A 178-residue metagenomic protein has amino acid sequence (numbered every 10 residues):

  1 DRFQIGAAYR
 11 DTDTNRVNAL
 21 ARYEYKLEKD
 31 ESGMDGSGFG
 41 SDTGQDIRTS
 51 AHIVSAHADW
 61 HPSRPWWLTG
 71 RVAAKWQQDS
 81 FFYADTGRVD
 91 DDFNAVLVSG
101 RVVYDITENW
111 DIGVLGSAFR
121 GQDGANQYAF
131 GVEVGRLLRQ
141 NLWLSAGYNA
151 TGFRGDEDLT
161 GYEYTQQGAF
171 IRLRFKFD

Functional and structural regions predicted by a protein language model:
D1-D178: Gram-negative and organellar
